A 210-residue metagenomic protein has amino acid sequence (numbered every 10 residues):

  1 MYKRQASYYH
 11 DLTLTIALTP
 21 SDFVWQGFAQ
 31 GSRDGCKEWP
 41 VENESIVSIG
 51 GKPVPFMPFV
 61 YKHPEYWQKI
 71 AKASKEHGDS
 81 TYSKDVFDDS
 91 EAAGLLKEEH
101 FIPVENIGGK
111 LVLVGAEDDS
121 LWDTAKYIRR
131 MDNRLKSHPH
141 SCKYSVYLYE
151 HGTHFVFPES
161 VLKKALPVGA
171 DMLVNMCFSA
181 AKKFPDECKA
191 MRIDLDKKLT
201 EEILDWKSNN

Functional and structural regions predicted by a protein language model:
M1-Y2, D186: Conserved RNAP core-binding helix
K3-K69, K84-L96: Primarily recognizes the serine-hydrolase "nucleophile elbow" in alpha/beta-hydrolase and SGNH/GDSL folds
Y8-Y9, S137-H138, N209: Alpha-helix C-cap/termination motif
I16-T19, L135, K207: Sec/Tat-exported extracytoplasmic proteins
F23-W25, S120-W122, H154-V156: Flexible loop/turn segments at secondary-structure boundaries
G27-Q30, T124-K126, P158-E159: Short, solvent-exposed loop/turn and secondary-structure capping segments
F59-G152, D196, I203-D205: Serine-hydrolase catalytic core
R129, H140-N210: C-terminal catalytic histidine-bearing segment of alpha/beta-hydrolase fold enzymes
